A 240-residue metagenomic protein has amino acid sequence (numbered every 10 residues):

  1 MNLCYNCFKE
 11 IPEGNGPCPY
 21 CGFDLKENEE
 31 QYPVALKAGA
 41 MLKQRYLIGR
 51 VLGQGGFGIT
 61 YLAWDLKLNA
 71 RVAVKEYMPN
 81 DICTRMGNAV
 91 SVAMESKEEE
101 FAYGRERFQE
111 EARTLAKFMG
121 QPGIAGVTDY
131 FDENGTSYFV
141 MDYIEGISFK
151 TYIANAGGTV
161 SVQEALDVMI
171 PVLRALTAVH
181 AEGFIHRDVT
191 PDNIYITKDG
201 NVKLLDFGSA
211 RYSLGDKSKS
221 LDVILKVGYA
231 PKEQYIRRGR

Functional and structural regions predicted by a protein language model:
M86-F118: AlphaC helix of the eukaryotic protein kinase fold
D129-Y130: Activation-segment/catalytic-loop signature of the eukaryotic protein kinase fold
N134-S148: Conserved short submotifs of the Hanks-type protein kinase catalytic core that shape the nucleotide-binding pocket
F149-V160: AlphaC helix of the protein kinase catalytic domain
V168-M169: Activation segment signature within eukaryotic-like protein kinase domains
L173-F184: Protein kinase catalytic-loop region centered on the HRD/HxD motif
S220-Q234: Conserved activation segment of eukaryotic-like protein kinases, specifically the C-terminal portion of the activation
